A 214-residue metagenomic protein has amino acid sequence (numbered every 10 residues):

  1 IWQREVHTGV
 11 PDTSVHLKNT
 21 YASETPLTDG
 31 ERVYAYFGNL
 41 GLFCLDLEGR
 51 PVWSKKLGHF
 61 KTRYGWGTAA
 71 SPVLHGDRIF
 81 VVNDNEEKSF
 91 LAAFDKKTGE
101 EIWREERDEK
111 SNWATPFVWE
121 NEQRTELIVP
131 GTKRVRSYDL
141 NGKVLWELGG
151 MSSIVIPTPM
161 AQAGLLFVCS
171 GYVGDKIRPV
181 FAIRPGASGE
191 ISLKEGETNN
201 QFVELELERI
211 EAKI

Functional and structural regions predicted by a protein language model:
I1-I214: Noncatalytic, solvent-exposed loop/strand surfaces of beta-propeller-type extracellular/periplasmic domains
